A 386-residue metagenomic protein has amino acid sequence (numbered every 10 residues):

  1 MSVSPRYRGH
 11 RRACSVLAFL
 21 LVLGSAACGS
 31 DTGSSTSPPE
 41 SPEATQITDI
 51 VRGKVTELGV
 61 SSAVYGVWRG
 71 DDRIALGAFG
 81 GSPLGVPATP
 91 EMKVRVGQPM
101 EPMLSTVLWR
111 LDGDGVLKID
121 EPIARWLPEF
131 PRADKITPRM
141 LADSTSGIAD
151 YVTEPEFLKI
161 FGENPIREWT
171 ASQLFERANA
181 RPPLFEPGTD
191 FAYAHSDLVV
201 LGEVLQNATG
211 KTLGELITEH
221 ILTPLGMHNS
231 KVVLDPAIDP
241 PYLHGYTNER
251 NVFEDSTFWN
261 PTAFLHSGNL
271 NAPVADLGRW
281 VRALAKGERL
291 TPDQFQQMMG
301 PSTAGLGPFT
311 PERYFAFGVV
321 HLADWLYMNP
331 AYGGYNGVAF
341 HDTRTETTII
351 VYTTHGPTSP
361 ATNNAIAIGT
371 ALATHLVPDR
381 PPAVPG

Functional and structural regions predicted by a protein language model:
V3-V16: Bacterial N-terminal signal peptides that target proteins for export
G24-A27: C-terminal motif of bacterial Sec signal peptides marking the signal peptidase cleavage site
G29-T36: Bacterial lipoprotein signal-peptidase II cleavage site
P42-V96, V116-K118: Short, conserved catalytic-motif segment at the N-terminal edge
V51, Y65, D71, K93-D120 (+3 more regions): Active-site SXXK
R73-I74, D134-G333: Short, surface-exposed loop or secondary-structure junction motifs that flank catalytic or metal-binding residues
A75, V338-S359: Short, well-ordered beta-strand elements
T303, E312, P357-G386: Short, gly/Ser/Thr-rich active-site loops of penicillin-recognizing serine hydrolases
